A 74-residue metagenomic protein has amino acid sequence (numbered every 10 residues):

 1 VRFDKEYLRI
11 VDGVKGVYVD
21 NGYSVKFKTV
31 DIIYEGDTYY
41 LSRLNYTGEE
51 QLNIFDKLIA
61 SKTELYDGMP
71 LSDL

Functional and structural regions predicted by a protein language model:
V1-F27, D31-L74: Edge-of-domain interaction segments
